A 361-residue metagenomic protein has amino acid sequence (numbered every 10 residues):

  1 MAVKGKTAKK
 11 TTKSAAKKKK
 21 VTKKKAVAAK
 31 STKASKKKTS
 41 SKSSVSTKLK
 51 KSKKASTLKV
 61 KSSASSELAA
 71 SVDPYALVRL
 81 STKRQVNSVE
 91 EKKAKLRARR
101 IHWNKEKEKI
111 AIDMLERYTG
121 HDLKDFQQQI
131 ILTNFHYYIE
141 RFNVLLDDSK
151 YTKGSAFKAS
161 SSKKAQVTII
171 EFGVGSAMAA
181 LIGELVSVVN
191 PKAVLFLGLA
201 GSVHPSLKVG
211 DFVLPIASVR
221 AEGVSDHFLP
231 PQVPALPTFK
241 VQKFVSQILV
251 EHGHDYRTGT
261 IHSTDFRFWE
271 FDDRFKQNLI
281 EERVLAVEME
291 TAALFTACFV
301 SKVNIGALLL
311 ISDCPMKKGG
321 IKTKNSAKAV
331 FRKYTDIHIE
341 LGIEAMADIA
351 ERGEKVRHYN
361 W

Functional and structural regions predicted by a protein language model:
V3, T7-T57: Low-complexity, polybasic segments enriched for Lys interleaved with small residues
K51-K54, L58-L195, G201-W361: Accessory terminal and edge-of-domain segments that mediate assembly/interaction and cofactor placement around
